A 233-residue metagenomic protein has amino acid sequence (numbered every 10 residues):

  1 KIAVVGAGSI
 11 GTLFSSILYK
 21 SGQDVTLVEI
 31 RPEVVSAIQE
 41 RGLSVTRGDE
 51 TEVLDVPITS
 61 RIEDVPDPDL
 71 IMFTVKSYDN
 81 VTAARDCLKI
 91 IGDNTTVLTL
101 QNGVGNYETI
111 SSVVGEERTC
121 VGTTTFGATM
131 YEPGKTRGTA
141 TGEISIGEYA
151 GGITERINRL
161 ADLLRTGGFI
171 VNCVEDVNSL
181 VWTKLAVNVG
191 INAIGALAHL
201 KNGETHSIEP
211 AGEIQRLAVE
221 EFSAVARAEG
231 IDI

Functional and structural regions predicted by a protein language model:
K1-E50: NAD(P)+-binding Rossmann beta1-loop-alpha1 motif at the extreme N-terminus of oxidoreductases
A3, T26, T96-L98, N172: A structural signal for isolated positions on well-ordered beta-strands in alpha/beta enzyme cores
E29, I62, Q101, T123 (+3 more regions): Residues at the C-termini of beta-strands that transition into short coil/loop
L43-I58, N188: N-terminal glycine-rich dinucleotide-binding loop that anchors FAD/FMN and/or NAD(P) in oxidoreductases
E52-K135: Rossmann-like NAD(P)(H) cofactor-binding subdomain of soluble oxidoreductases
I90, V113-R118, R137-I233: Internal alpha-helical scaffold of NAD(P)-dependent oxidoreductase catalytic cores
